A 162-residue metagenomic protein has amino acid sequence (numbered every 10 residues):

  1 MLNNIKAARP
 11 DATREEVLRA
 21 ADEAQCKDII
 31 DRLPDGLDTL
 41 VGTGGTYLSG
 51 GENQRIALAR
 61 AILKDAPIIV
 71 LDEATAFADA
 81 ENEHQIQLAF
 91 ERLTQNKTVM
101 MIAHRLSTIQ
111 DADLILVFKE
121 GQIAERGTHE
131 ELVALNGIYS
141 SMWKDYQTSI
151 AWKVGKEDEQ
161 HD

Functional and structural regions predicted by a protein language model:
L2-T43, Q87, N96: ABC ATPase nucleotide-binding domain helical subdomain, centered on the C-loop/LSGGQ "ABC signature"
E23, I30-P34, L88, Q110-D162: C-terminal portion of ABC ATPase nucleotide-binding domains
L58, I102: Hydrophobic anchor residue at the start of the ABC signature
L63-P67, N96: A short, proline-enriched helix->beta-strand linker immediately N-terminal to the Walker B motif in ABC-type P-loop
I69-E73: Catalytic Walker B motif of ABC-type/P-loop ATPase nucleotide-binding domains
A80-E81: Helix N-cap at the start of a conserved alpha-helix in ABC-type nucleotide-binding domains
R92-M101, I109: Conserved catalytic loops of ABC-family nucleotide-binding domains
